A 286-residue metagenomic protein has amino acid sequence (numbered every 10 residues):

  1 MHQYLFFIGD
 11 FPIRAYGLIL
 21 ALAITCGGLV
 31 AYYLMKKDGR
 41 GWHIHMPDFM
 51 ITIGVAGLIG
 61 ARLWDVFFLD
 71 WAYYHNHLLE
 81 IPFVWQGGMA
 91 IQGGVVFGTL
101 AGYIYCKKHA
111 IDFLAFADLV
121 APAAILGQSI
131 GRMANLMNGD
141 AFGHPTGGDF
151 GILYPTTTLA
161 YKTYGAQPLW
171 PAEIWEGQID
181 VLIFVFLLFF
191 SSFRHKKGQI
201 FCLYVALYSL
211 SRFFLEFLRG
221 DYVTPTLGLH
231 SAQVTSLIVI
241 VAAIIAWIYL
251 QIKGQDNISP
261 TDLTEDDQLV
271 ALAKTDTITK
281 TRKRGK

Functional and structural regions predicted by a protein language model:
M1-K286: Hydrophobic, membrane-interfacing alpha helices
